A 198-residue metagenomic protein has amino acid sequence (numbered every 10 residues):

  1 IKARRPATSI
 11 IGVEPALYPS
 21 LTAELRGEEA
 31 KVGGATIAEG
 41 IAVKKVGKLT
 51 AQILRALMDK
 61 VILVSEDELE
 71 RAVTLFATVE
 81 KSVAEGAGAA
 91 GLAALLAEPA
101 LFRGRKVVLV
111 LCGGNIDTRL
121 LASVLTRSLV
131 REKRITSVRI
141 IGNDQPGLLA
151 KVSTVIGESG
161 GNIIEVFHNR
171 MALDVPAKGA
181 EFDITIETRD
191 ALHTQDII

Functional and structural regions predicted by a protein language model:
I1-A56, L96-N143, S153: Glycine-rich phosphate/pyrophosphate-binding loop at beta-loop-alpha junctions
G12-E14, L63-S65, A84-E85, I164-A172: Beta-strand->loop->alpha-helix junctions that form or flank phosphate-binding loops in nucleotide-handling enzymes
R26-G27, V79, G179-F182: Short low-complexity, flexible loop/linker segments enriched in glycine and/or proline with clustered acidic
E39-G40, D59-I62, K81, R139-G142 (+1 more regions): Short, glycine/charged-rich beta-strand-loop motifs at protein surfaces that mediate ligand recognition and catalysis
G47-R105: Active-site-adjacent helical/loop segments in soluble small-molecule enzymes
T118-I198: A conserved regulatory-domain signal marking ACT and ACT-like small-molecule sensing domains and adjacent regulatory
